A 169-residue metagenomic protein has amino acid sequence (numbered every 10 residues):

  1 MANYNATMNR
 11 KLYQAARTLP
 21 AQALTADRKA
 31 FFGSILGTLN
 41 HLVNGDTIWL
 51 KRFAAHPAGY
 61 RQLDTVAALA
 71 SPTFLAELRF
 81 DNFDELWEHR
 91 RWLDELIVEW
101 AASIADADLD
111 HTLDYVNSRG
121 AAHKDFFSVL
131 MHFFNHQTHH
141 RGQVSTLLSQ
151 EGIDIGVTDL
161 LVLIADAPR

Functional and structural regions predicted by a protein language model:
A2-Q14, T18-S71, V116-R169: Short, contiguous alpha-helical
S71-Y115, A122-L147: Acidic/histidine-rich alpha-helical segments that form the ligand environment of transition-metal centers
